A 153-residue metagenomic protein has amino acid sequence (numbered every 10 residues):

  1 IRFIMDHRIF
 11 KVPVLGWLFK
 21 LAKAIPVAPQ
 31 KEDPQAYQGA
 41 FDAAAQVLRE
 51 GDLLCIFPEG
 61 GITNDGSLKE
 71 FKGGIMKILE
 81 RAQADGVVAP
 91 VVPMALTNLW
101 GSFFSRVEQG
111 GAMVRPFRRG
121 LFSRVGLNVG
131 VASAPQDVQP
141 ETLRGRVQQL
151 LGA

Functional and structural regions predicted by a protein language model:
I1-Q35: Catalytic core of membrane glycerolipid acyltransferases/transacylases, capturing the structured, soluble-facing
D6, E59, M94-L96: Cofactor-binding loop segments of dinucleotide-utilizing enzymes, especially the Rossmann-like FAD- and NAD(P)+-binding
A28, P58-I62, V131-S133: Short, histidine-centered active-site or binding-site loop motifs used for metal coordination, general acid-base
A36-Q46: TIR-domain catalytic/interaction hotspot
V47-M76: Catalytic-site beta-strand/loop segments enriched in glycine and acidic/polar residues
D65-V138: A cross-family acyltransferase "interaction/gating" segment
G145-A153: Short, cationic low-complexity segments
